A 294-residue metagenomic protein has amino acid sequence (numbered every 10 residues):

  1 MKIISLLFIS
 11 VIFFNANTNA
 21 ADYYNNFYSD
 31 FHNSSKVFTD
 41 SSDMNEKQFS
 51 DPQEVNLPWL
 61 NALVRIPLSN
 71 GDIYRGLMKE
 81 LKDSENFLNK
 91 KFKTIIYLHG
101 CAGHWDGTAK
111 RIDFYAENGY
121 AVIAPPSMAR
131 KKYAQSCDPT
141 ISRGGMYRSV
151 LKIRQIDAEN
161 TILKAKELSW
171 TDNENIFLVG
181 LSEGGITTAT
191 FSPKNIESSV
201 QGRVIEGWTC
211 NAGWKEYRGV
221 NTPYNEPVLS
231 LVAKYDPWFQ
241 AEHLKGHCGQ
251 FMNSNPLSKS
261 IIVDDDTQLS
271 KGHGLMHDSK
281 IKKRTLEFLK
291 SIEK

Functional and structural regions predicted by a protein language model:
I4-I12: Sec-dependent N-terminal signal peptides
I12-N19: C-terminal segment of classical bacterial N-terminal signal peptides
N19-S84: An N-terminal hydrophobic leader/cap segment in hydrolases
P58-T171: Serine-hydrolase catalytic machinery in alpha/beta-hydrolase-like enzymes
K91-T94, N118-A121, N173-N175, S198-G202 (+1 more regions): Loop/turn elements at helix/coil->beta-strand transitions in domains of secreted/extracellular proteins
T161-P223: Primarily recognizes the serine-hydrolase "nucleophile elbow" in alpha/beta-hydrolase and SGNH/GDSL folds
G202-D264: The feature captures the conserved acid-bearing segment of alpha/beta-hydrolase catalytic domains
P256-K294: C-terminal catalytic histidine-bearing segment of alpha/beta-hydrolase fold enzymes
